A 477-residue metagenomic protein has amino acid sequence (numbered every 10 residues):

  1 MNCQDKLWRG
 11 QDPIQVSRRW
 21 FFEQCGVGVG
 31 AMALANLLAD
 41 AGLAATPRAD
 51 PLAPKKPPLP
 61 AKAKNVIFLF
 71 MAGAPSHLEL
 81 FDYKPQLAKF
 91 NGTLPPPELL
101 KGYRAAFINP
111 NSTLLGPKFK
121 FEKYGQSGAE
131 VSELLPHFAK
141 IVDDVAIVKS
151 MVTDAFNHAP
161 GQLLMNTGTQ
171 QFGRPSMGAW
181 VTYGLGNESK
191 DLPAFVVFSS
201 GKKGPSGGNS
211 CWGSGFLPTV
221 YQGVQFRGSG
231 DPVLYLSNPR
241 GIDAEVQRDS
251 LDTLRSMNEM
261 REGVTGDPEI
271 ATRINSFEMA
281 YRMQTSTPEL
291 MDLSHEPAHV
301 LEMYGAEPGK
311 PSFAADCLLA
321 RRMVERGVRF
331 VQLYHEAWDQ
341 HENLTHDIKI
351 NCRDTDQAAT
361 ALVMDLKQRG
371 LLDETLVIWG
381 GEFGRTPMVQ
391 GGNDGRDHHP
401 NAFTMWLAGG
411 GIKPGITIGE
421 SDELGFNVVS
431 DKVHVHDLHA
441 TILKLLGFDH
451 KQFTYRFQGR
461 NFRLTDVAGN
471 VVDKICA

Functional and structural regions predicted by a protein language model:
M1-A477: Ligand-binding pockets and gating/stacking loops
